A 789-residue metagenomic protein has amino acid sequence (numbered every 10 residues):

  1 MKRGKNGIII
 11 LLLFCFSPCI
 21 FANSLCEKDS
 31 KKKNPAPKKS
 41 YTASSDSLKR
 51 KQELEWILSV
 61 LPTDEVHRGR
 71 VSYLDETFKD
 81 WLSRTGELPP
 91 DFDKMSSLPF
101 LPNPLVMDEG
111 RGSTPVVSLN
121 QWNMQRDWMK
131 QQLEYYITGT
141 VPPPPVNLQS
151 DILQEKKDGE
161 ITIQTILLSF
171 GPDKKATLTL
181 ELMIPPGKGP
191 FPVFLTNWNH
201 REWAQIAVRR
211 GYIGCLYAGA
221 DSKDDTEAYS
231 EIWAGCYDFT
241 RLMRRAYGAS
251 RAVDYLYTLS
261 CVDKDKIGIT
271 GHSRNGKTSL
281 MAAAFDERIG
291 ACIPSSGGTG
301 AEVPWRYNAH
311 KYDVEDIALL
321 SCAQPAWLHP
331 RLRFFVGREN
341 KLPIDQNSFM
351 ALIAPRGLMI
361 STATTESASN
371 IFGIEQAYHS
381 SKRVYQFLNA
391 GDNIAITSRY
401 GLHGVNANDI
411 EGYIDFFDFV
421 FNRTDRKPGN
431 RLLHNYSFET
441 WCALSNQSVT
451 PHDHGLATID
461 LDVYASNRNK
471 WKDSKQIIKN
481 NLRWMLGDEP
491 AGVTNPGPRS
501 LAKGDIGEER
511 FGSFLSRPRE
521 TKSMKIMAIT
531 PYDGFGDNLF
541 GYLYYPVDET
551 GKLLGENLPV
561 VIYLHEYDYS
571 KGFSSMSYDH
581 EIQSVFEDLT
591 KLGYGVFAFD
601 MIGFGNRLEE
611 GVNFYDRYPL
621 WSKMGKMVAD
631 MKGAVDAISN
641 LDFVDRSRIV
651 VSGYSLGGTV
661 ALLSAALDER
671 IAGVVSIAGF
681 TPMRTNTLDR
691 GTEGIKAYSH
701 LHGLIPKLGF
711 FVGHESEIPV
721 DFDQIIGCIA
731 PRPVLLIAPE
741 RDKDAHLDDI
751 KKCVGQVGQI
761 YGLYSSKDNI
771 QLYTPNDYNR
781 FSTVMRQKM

Functional and structural regions predicted by a protein language model:
M1-K31: Bacterial Sec-dependent N-terminal signal peptides
P35-T179, I184-G189, E287, K341 (+6 more regions): Alpha/beta-hydrolase-fold serine-hydrolase catalytic core, especially in secreted/extracellular enzymes
G189-C261, T270, G298-Y307, L554-N640 (+1 more regions): Cap/lid segment of the alpha/beta-hydrolase catalytic domain
P190-F194, R210-I213, D263-K266, E287-A291 (+8 more regions): Loop/turn elements at helix/coil->beta-strand transitions in domains of secreted/extracellular proteins
R201, R251-Y312, R338-E339, G633-T692: Primarily recognizes the serine-hydrolase "nucleophile elbow" in alpha/beta-hydrolase and SGNH/GDSL folds
E202-W203, S222-D224, G276-S279, T299-P304 (+12 more regions): Flexible loop/turn segments at secondary-structure boundaries
Y217, T270-H272, C292-S295, S361-A363 (+7 more regions): Generic beta-strand/beta-sheet core signal
A291-F349, N370-A377, Q386-A390, I677-I725 (+3 more regions): Mobile cap/lid helix-loop segments that gate and shape the active-site cleft of serine hydrolases
